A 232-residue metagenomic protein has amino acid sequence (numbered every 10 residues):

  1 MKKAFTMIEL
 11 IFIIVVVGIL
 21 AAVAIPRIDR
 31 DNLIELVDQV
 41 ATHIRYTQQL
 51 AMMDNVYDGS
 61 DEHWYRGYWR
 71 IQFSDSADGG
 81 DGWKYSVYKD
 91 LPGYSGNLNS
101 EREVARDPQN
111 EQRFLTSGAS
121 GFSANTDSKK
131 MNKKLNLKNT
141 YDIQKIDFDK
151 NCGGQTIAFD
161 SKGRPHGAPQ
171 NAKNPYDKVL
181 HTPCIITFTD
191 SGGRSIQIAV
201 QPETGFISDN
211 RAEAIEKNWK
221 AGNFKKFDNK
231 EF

Functional and structural regions predicted by a protein language model:
M1-I28: N-terminal single-pass transmembrane signal-anchor helix
I19-R45, Q49, M53-F232: N-terminal helix-rich module
